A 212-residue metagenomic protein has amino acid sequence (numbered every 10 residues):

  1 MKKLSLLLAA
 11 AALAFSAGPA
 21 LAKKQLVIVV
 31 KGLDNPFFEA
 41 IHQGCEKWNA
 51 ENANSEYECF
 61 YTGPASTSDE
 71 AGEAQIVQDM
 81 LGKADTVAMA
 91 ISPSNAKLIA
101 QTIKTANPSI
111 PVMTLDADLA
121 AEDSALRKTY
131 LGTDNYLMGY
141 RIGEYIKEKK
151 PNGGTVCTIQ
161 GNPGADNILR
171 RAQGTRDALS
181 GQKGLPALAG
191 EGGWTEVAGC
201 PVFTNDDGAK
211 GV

Functional and structural regions predicted by a protein language model:
M1-A22: Gram-negative bacterial Sec-dependent N-terminal signal peptides
L21-V212: A residue-level marker of the well-folded mature domains of exported/periplasmic proteins
